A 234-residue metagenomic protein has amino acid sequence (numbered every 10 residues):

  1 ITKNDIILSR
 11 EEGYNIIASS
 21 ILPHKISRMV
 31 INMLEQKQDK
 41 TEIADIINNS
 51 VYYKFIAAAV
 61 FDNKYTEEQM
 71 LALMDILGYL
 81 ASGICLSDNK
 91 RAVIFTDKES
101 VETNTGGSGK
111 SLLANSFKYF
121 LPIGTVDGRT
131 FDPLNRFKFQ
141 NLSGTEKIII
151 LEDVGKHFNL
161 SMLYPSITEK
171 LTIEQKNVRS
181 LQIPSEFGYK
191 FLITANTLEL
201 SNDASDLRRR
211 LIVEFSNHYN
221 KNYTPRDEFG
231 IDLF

Functional and structural regions predicted by a protein language model:
I1-K3, L8-R10, N104, F158-L160 (+2 more regions): Short helix/loop capping segments that flank catalytic or ligand/cofactor-binding pockets
T2-T145, L211-V213: P-loop NTPase catalytic core of nucleic-acid-dependent motor ATPases
S100, G155-K156, N196-L200, S216-K221: Conserved nucleotide-binding/hydrolysis micro-motifs of P-loop NTPases
P122, N159-I183: Conserved catalytic/switch belt of AAA+ P-loop NTPases
F137-G144, Q175-T194: AAA+/SF3 P-loop NTPase mechanochemical coupling elements
E146-T168, L200-L207: Conserved AAA+/SF3 P-loop NTPase catalytic/coupling segment centered on the Walker-B
I150-E152, G188-N196, V213: Structural recognition of the conserved hydrophobic beta-strand(s) that form the central parallel beta-sheet of P-loop
S185-F187, D203-F234: Phosphate-sensing "switch" segment of ASCE/P-loop ATPases
